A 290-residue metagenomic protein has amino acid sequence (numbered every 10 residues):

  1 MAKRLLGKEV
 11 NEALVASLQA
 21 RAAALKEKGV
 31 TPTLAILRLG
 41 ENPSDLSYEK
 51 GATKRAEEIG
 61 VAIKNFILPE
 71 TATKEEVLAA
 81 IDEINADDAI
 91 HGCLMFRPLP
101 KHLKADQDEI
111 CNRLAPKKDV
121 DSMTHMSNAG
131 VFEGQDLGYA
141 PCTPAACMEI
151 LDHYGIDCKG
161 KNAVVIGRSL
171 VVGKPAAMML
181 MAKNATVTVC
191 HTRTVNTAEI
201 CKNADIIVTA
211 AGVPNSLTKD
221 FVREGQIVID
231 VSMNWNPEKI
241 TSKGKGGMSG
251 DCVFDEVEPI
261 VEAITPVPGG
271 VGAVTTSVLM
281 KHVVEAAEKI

Functional and structural regions predicted by a protein language model:
M1-V30: Positively charged, low-complexity intrinsically disordered leader regions
T31-G40: Short beta-strand segments enriched in small/hydrophobic residues
R38, L94-P98, I166: Short beta-strand segments
L39-T53, Q135-I227, V231, N236-K239 (+1 more regions): Glycine-rich phosphate/diphosphate-binding loop of Rossmann-like nucleotide-binding domains
A56-E70, V187-V189: Short beta-strand elements in bilobed, periplasmic/extracellular small-molecule ligand-binding domains
E76-D88: Short, well-structured alpha-helical segments in soluble
G92-C158, N215: Anion-binding alpha/beta catalytic cores of soluble intermediary-metabolism enzymes, centered on
D108-V120, T124-A129, S232-I290: Rossmann-fold NAD(P)-binding glycine/threonine-rich loop
